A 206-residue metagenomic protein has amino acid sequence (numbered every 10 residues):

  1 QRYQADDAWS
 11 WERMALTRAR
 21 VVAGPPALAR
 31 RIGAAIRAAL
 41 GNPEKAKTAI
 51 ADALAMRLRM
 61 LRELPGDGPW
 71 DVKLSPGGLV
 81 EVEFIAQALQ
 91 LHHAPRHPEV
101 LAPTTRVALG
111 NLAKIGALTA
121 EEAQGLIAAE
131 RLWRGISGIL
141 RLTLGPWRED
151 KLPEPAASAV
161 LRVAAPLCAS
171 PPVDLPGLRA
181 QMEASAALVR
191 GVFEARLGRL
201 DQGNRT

Functional and structural regions predicted by a protein language model:
Q1-T206: A nucleotide- and high-energy phosphate-metabolite-utilizing enzyme signature
